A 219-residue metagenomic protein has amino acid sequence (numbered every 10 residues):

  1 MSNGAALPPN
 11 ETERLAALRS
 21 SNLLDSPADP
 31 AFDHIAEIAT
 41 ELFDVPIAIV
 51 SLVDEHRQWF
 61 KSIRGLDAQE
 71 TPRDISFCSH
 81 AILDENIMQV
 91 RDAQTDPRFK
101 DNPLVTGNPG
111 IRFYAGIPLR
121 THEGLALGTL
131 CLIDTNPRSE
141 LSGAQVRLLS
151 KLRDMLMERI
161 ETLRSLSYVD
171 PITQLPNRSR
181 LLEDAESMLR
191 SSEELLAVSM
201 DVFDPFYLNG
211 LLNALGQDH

Functional and structural regions predicted by a protein language model:
M1-P30: Signal-transmission linkers at sensory-effector interfaces
A16-A17, I47, V53-I63, A68-T106 (+1 more regions): Regulatory sensory and allosteric helical modules in signal-transduction proteins and certain transcription factors
D25-Q58, S192-E194: Helix-loop-beta substructure at the N-terminus of cytosolic sensory domains that couple signal/ligand detection
R112-T121: A short, aliphatic-rich beta-strand micro-motif
R120-A126, T135: Flexible loop/coil segments at beta-strand boundaries within sensory signal-transduction domains
T129-S139: Short beta-strand-to-loop transition segments that serve as allosteric relay/switch motifs in sensory/regulatory domains
E140-E158: Amphipathic alpha-helical "output/dimerization" segments
R164-E186, M200-N213, D218: Conserved nucleotide-binding and Mg2+-coordinating catalytic segments in signaling enzymes
